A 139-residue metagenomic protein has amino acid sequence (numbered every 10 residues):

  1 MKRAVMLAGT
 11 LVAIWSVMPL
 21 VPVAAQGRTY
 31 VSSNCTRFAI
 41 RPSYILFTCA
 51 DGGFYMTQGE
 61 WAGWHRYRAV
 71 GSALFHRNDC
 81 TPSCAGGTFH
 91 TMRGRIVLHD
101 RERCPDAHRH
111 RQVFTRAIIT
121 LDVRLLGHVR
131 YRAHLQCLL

Functional and structural regions predicted by a protein language model:
M1, A13, G59-A62: Short, low-complexity intrinsically disordered segments
M1-A8: Bacterial N-terminal signal peptides that target proteins for export
A8-S16: Bacterial N-terminal signal peptides
W15-Y30: C-terminal region of N-terminal signal peptides and the immediate post-cleavage residues of exported proteins
Y30-G71: Short, surface-exposed binding/anchoring microloops in extracellular/periplasmic proteins
V70-L139: Extracytosolic low-complexity repeat regions of secreted or lipid-anchored proteins
